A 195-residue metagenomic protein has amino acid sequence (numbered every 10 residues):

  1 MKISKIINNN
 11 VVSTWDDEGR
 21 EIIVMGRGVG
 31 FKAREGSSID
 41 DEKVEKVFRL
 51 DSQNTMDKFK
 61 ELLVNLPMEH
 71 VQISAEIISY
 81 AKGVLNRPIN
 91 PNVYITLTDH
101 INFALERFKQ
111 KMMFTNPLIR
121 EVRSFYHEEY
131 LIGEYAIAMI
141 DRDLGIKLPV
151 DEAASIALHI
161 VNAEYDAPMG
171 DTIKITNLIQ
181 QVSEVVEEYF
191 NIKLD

Functional and structural regions predicted by a protein language model:
M1-D195: A cross-family "folded-core" feature that marks the main globular domain of proteins
